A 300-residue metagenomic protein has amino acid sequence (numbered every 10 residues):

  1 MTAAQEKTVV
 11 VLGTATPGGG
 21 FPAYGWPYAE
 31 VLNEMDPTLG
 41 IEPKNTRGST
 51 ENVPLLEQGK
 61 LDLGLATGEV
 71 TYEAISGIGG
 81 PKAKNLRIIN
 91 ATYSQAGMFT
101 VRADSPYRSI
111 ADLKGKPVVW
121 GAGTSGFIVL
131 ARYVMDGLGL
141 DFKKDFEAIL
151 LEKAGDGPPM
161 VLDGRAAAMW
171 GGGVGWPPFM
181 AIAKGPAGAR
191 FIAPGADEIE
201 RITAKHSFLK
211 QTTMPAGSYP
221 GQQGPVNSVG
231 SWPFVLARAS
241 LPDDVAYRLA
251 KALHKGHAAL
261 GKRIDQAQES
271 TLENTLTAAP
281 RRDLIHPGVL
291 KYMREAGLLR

Functional and structural regions predicted by a protein language model:
T2-E6: Boundary at the C-terminal end of the N-terminal hydrophobic targeting segment
K7, T38, G48-E51, Q58 (+5 more regions): Extracytoplasmic
K7-M35, L39-G40, Q95-D163, A278-G288: Bilobed "Venus flytrap"/periplasmic-binding protein-like clamshell domains and structurally analogous long
W26-E30, E42-A83, F99, G155-V161 (+2 more regions): Pocket-flanking alpha-helical
G68-V70, G77-I78, S105, F142-L241: Pocket-lining segment of extracytoplasmic ligand-binding domains
A74, N85-Y93: Short beta-strand-centered segments that line the small-molecule binding cleft or hinge of alpha/beta clamshell
W120-V134, K210-N274, A278: Ligand-binding clefts/hinges and TM-proximal coupling segments of bilobed small-molecule sensing domains
D156, D163-G164, G173-F191, R201-A204 (+1 more regions): An extracytoplasmic/periplasmic, membrane-proximal ligand-sensing/linker region
